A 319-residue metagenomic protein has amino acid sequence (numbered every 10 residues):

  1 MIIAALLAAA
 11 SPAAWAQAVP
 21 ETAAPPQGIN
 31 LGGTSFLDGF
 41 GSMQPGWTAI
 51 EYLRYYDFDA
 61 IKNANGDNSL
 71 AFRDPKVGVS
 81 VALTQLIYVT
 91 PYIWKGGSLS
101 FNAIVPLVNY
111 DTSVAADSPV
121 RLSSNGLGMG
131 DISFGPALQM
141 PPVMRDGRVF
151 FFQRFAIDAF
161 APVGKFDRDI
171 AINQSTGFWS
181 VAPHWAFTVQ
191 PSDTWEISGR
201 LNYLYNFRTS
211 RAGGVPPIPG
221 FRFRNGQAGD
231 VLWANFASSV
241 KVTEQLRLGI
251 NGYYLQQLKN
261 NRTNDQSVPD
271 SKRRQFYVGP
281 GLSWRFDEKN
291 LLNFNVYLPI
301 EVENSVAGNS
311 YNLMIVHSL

Functional and structural regions predicted by a protein language model:
A18-I29, Y55-V81, V120-S124, R168-N173: Surface-exposed strand-loop-strand hairpins of Gram-negative outer-membrane beta-barrel proteins
P25-Q27, A49-D57, F101-L107, Q153-A161 (+4 more regions): Transmembrane beta-barrel strands of outer-membrane/channel proteins
L37-G46, P91-L99, P142-F152, D167 (+3 more regions): Short loop/turn motifs that connect adjacent beta-strands in outer-membrane beta-barrel proteins
D38-G39, E51, L83-T90, F134-M140 (+6 more regions): Residues on the lipid-exposed face of transmembrane beta-strands in outer-membrane beta-barrel proteins
R54, K62, G66-L70, R211-L319: Outer membrane beta-barrel transmembrane domains
R73-L138: Long, hydrophobic/aromatic-enriched structural stretches that serve as scaffold segments
K76-T84, N125-F134, F151, S175-V181 (+3 more regions): Residues that define the transmembrane beta-barrel architecture of outer-membrane proteins
F150, A156-F160, D167-R262: Detector for outer-membrane/organellar transmembrane beta-barrel domains, recognizing the amphipathic beta-strand
